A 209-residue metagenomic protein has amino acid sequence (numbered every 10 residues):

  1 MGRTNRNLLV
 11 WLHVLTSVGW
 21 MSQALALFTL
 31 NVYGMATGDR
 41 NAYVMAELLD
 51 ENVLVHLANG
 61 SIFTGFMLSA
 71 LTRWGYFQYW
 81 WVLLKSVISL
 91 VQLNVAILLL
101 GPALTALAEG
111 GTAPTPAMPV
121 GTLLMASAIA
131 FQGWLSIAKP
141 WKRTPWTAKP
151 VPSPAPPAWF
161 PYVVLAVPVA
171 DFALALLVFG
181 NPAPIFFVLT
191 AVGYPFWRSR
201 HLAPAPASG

Functional and structural regions predicted by a protein language model:
M1-A36, R40-G209: Polytopic transmembrane helical bundles with strong interfacial aromatic enrichment
